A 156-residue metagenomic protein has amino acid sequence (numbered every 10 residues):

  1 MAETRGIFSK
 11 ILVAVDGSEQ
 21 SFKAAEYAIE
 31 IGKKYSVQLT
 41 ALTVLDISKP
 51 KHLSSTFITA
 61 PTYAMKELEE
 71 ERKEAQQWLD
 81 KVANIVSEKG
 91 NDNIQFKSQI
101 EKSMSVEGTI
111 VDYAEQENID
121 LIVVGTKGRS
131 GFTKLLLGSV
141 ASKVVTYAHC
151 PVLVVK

Functional and structural regions predicted by a protein language model:
M1-A2, G6, N84-I122: Structural beta-alpha unit
E3-Y63, K89, Q95: Small/aliphatic-rich secondary-structure junction motif
T56-A60, A114-Q116, V140-A141: Short, hinge-like loop/turn segments at secondary-structure boundaries
P61-Q77: A short acidic, glycine-rich active-site loop that binds or catalyzes chemistry on phosphate/adenosine moieties
L121-K143: Glycine-rich, Arg-bearing micro-motifs that act as flexible, cationic patches
V152-K156: Short hydrophobic/aromatic patches at helix-to-coil boundaries
